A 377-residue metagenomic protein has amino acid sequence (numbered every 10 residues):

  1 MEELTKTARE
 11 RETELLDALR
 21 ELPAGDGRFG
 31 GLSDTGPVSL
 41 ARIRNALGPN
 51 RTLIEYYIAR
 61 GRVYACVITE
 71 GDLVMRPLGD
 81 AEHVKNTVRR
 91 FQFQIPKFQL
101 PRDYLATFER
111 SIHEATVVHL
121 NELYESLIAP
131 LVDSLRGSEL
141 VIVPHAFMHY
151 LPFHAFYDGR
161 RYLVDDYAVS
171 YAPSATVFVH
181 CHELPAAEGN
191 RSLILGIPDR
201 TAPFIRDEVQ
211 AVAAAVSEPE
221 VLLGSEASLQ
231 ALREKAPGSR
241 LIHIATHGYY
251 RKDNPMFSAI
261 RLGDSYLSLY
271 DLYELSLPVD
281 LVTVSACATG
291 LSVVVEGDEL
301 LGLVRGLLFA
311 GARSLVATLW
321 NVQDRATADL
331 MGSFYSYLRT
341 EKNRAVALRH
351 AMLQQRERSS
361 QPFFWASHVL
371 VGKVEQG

Functional and structural regions predicted by a protein language model:
M1-A8: Short, Lys/Glu-rich amphipathic helical modules
A8-P37: Amphipathic alpha-helical
D26-G377: Catalytic cores of enzymes
